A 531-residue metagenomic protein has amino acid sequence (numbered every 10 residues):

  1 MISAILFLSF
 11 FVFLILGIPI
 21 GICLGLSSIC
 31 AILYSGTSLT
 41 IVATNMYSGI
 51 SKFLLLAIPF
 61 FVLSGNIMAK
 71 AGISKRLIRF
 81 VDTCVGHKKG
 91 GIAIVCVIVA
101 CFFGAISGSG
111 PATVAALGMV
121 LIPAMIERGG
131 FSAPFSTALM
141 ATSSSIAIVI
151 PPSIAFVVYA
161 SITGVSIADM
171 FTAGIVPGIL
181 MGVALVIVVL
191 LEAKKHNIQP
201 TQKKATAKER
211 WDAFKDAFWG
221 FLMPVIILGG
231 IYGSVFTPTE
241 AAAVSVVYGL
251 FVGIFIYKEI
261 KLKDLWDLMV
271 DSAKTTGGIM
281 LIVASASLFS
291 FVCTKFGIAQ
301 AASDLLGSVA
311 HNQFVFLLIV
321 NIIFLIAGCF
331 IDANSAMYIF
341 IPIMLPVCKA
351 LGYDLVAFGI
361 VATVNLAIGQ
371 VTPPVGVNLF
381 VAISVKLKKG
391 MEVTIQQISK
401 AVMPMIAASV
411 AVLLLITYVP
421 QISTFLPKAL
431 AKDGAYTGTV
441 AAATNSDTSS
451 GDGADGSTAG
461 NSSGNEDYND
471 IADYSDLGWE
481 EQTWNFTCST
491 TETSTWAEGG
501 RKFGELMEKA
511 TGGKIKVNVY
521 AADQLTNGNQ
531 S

Functional and structural regions predicted by a protein language model:
M1-N461: Alpha-helical transmembrane segments of multi-pass membrane transport proteins
I22, G72, W496-E498, Q530: Short, glycine/acidic-enriched capping/hinge loops at junctions between secondary-structure elements
V97, A116, T487, Y520-A522: Structural motif
E209, Q530-S531: Short acidic active-site motifs
P238, Y468-D476, T483-K502, A522-N527: Extracytoplasmic "Venus flytrap"
I298, G499-F503, S531: Stable alpha-helical elements in mature extracytoplasmic
A441-C488, E505-K516: Immediate post-signal peptide segment of exported/extracytoplasmic ligand-binding proteins
K514-Q530: Early extracytoplasmic/lumenal segment of secretory-pathway proteins
